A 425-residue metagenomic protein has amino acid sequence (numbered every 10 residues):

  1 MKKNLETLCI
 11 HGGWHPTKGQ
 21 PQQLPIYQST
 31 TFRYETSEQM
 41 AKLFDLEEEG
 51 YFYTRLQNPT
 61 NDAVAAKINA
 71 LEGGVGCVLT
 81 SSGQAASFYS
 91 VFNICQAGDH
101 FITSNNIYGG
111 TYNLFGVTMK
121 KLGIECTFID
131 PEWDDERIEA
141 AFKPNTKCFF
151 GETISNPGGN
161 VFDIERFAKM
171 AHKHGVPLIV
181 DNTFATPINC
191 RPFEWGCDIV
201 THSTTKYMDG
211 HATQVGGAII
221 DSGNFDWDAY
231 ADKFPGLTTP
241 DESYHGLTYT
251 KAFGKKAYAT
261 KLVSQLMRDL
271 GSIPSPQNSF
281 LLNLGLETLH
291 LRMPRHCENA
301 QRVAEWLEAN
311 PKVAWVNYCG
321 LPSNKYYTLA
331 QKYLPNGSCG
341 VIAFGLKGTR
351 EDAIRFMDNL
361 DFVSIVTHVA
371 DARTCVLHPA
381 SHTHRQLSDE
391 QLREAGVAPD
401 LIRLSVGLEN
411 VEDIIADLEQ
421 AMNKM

Functional and structural regions predicted by a protein language model:
M1-N58, A66: N-terminal "arm"/small-domain region of PLP-dependent enzymes with the aminotransferase-like
E6-H15, C77-A309: Conserved PLP-enzyme active-site core in the AAT-like
T31, S222-F225, L346-T349: Short loop segments at secondary-structure junctions
T36-F88, G110-T118: Conserved N-terminal alpha-helix of the aminotransferase class I/II PLP-enzyme fold
E48, G337-V341, P399-R403: Short, solvent-exposed beta-strand edge segments and adjacent coil->beta transition regions
G116-V117, E125-C126, P144-K147, R292 (+3 more regions): PLP-dependent enzyme catalytic core of the Aspartate aminotransferase-like
L270-I273, Q277-S279, L284, T288 (+5 more regions): Conserved small-domain helix->loop->beta segment predominantly found in fold-type I
